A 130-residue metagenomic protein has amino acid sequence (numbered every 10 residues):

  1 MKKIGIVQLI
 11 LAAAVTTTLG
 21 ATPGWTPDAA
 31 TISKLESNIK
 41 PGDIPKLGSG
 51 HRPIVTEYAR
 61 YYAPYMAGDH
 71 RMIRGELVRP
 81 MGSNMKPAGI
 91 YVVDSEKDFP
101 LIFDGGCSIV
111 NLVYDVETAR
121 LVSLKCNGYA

Functional and structural regions predicted by a protein language model:
M1, T16, G20, P64 (+1 more regions): Compositionally biased, low-complexity repeat tracts
K3, V7-P27: Bacterial Sec-dependent signal peptides at the C-terminal "C-region" and cleavage site
L9, A14, M81-S83, R120 (+1 more regions): Residues in flexible loops and secondary-structure boundaries
A13-V15, I39, V116: Generic low-complexity, intrinsically disordered sequence content enriched in small uncharged/hydrophobic residues
L19, G24-L47: Ser/Thr/Pro-rich, acidic low-complexity intrinsically disordered regulatory segments
E36-L101: Mature extracytoplasmic domains of secretory-pathway proteins
D104-A130: C-terminal partner/receptor-binding element of secreted or periplasmic proteins
